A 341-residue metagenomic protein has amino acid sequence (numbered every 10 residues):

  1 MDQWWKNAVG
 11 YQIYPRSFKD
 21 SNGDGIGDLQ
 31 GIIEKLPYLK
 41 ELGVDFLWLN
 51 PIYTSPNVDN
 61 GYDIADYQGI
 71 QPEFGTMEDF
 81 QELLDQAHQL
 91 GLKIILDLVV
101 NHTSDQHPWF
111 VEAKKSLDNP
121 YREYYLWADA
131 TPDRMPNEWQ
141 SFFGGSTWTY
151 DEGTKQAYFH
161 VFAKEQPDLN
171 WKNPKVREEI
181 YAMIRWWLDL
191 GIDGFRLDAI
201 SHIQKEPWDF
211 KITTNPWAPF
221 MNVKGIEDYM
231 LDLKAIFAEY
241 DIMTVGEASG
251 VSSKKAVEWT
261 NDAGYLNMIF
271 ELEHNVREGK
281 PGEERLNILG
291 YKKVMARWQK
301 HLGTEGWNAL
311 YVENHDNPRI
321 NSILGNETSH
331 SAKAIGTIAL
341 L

Functional and structural regions predicted by a protein language model:
M1-L341: Active-site and adjacent substrate-binding regions of carbohydrate-active enzymes
